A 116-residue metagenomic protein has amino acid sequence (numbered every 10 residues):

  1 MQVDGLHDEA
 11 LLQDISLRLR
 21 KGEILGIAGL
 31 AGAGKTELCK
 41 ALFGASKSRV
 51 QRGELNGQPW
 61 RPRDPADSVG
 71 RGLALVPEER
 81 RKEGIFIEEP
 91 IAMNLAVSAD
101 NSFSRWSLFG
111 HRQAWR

Functional and structural regions predicted by a protein language model:
M1-R116: Glycine-rich phosphate-binding loops of nucleotide-dependent enzymes
